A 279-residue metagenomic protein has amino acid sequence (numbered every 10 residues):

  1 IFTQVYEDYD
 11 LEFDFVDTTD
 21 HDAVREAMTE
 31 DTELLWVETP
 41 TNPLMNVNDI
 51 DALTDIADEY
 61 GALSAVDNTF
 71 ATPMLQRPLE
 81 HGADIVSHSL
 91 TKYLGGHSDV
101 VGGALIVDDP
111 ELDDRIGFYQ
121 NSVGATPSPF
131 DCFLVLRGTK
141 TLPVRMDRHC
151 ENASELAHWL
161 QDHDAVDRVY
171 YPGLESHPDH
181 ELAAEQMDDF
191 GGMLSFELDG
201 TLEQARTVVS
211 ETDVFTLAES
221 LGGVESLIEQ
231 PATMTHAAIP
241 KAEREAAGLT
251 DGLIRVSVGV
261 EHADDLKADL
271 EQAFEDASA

Functional and structural regions predicted by a protein language model:
I1-A165: Conserved PLP-enzyme active-site core in the AAT-like
T3-Q4, S226-A279: PLP-dependent enzyme catalytic core of the Aspartate aminotransferase-like
P40, T69-A71, L174, D199 (+1 more regions): Active-site beta-loop-alpha junctions enriched in small/polar residues
V100-G102, D189-M193, D251-R255: Short, solvent-exposed beta-strand edge segments and adjacent coil->beta transition regions
I116, R206-D213, D269-F274: Short amphipathic alpha-helices in soluble, non-transmembrane regions that often serve as interface/regulatory elements
V123-G124, T212-S220, A273-A279: A common structural junction motif
L134-V144, G192-D199, R255-G259: Short, well-ordered beta-strand elements within core beta-sheets of diverse protein domains
S154-D213, E219-G222, K241: Conserved small-domain helix->loop->beta segment predominantly found in fold-type I
